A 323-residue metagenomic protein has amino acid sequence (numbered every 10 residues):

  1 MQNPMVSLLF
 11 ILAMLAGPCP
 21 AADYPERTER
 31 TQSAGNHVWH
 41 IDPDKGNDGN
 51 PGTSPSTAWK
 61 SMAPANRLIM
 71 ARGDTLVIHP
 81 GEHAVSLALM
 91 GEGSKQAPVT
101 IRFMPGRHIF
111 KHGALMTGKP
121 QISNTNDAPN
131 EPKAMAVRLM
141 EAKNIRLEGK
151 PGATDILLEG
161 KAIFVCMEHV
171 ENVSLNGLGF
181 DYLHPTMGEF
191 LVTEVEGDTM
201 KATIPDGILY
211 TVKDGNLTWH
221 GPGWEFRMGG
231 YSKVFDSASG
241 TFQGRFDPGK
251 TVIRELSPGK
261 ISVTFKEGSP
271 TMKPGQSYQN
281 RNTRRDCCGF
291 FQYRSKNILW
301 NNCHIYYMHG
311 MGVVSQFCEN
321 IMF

Functional and structural regions predicted by a protein language model:
M1-S7: Positively charged n-region of N-terminal signal peptides that target proteins for export
S7-G17: Bacterial N-terminal signal peptides
E26-E29, P43-R102, A136: Acidic Gly/Asp/Thr-rich repetitive segments characteristic of extracellular carbohydrate-active and adhesion proteins
L68-A71, H83-R102, H108-R146, L157-N176 (+3 more regions): Extracellular beta-strand-rich solenoid/capping regions of secreted or surface-exposed proteins that bind or remodel
I78, I101-M104, R146-G149, V173-G177 (+3 more regions): All-beta strand scaffolds that present successive hydrophobic residues in beta-strands
H108-A114, E148-G160, L178-E189, F246 (+3 more regions): Beta-strand-rich solenoid/repeat architectures in extracellular/passenger domains of polysaccharide-targeting enzymes
G179-D181, I208-F246, G268-F291, S295 (+1 more regions): Extended Gly/Ser/Thr-rich low-complexity repeat segments, especially those forming or decorating extracellular
